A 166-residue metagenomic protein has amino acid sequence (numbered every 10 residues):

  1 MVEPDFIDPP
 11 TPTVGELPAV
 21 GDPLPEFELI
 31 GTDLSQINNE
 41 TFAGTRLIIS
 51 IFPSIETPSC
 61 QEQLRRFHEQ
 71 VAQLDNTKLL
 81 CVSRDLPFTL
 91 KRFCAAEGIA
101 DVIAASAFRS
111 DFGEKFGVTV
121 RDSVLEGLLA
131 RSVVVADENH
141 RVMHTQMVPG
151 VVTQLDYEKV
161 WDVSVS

Functional and structural regions predicted by a protein language model:
M1-S166: Chalcogenol-based redox active-site neighborhoods
